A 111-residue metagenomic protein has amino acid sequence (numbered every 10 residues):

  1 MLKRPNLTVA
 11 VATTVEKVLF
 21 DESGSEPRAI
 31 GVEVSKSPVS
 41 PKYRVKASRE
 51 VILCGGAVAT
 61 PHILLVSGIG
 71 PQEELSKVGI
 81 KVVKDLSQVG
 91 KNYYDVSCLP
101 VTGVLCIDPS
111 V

Functional and structural regions predicted by a protein language model:
R4, K17-P27, G31-V111: Glycine-rich loop(s) and the adjacent beta-strand/alpha-helix scaffold that form part
L7-T8: Short, conserved active-site loop motifs that form the nucleotide-linked donor/cofactor pocket
